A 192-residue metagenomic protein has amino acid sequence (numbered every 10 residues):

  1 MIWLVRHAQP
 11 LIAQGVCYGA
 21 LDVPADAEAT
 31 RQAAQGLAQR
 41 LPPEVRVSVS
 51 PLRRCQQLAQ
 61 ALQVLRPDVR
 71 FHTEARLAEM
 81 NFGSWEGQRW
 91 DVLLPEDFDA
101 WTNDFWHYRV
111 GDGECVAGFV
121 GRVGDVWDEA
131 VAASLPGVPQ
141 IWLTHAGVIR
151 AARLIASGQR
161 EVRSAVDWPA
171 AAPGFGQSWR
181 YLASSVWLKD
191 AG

Functional and structural regions predicted by a protein language model:
I2-R66: Active-site-proximal alpha-helix that buttresses catalytic centers in soluble enzyme cores
I2-W3, V45, P136-A146: Generic beta-sheet signal
L11, R54-Q56, E79-M80, V148-A151: Short, active-site-adjacent cap segments at secondary-structure transitions
T30, L52, V116, V120-G124: Amphipathic, non-transmembrane alpha-helical scaffold segments
P42-R76, Q177-G192: Conserved histidine-centered catalytic loops in small-molecule metabolism enzymes
V49-S50, G121, L143-T144: Short beta-strand scaffold positions
L65-R122: Phosphate-handling substructures
S157-A191: Domain-level recognition of soluble alpha/beta enzyme cores, biased toward histidine phosphatases/phosphomutases
